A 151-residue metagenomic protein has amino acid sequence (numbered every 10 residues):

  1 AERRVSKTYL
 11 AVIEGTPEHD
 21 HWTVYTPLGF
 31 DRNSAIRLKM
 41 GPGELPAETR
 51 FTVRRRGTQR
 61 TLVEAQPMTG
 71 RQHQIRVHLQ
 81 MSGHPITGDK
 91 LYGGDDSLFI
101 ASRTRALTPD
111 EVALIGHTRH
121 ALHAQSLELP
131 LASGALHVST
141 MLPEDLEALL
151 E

Functional and structural regions predicted by a protein language model:
A1-E151: RNA pseudouridine synthases
